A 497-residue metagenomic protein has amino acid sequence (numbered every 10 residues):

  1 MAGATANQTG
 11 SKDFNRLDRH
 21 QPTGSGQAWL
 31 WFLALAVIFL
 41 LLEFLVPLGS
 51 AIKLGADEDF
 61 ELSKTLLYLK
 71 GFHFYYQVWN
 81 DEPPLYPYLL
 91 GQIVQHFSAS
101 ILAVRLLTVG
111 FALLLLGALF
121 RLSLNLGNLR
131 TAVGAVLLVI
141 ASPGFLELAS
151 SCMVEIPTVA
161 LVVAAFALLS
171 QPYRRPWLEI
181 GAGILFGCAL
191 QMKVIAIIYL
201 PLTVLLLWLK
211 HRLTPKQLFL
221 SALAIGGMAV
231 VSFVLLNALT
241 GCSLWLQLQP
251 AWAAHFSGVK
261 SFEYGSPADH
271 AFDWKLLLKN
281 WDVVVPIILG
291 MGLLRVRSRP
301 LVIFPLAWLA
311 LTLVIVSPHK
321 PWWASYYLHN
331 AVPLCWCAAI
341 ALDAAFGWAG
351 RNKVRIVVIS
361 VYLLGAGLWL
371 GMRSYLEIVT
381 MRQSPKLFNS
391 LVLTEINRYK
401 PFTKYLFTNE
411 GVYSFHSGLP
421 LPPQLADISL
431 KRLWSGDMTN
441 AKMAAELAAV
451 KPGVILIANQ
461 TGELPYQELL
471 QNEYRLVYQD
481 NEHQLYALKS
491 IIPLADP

Functional and structural regions predicted by a protein language model:
V37, G117, L278-L313, A338: Hydrophobic, aromatic-rich transmembrane alpha-helices and their immediate juxtamembrane boundary segments
F39, A135-P143, F186, L190 (+1 more regions): Short helix- or helix-capping micro-motifs that position conserved polar/aromatic residues at function-defining sites
E82, I195-A196, G241, G365-A495: Extracytoplasmic
L106-L126, A141, A164: Transmembrane-helix motifs of polytopic, lipid-linked glycan transferases
L124-R130, V162-G181, P286-L301, L342: Membrane-interface transmembrane helices that cradle and orient dolichyl/undecaprenyl
E155, I198-Y199, L313-G350: Hydrophobic/aromatic-rich transmembrane helices and adjacent perimembrane loops
R175, Y199-V230, L293-R297, W336 (+1 more regions): Perimembrane helix-loop-helix junctions
F219-S261, P318, S325, Y413: Membrane-lumen/periplasm interface segments of specific transmembrane helices in polyprenyl phosphate-linked
